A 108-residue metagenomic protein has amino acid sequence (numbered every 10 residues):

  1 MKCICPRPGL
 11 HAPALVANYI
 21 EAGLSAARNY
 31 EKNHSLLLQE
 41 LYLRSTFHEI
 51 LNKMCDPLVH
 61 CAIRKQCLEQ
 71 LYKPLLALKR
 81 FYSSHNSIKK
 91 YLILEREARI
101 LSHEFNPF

Functional and structural regions predicted by a protein language model:
K2-A17, N52-E69, R80-S87, N106-F108: Acidic, Ser/Thr-rich low-complexity linear motifs
V16-Y19, G23-A26, L68-L75: TPR repeat positional signature
R28-K32, P74-A77, F81: Residue-level signature for tetratricopeptide repeat
N33-L38, N86-S87: Structural helix-adjacent loops and short alpha-helical linkers that scaffold large soluble proteins
L37-N52, L76: TPR/TPR-like (Sel1-like) alpha-helical repeat modules
A62, K73-L76, L92-R99: Intrinsic-disorder-linked linear interaction elements in eukaryotic regulatory proteins
I88-F108: A hydrophobic membrane-anchoring alpha-helix module
